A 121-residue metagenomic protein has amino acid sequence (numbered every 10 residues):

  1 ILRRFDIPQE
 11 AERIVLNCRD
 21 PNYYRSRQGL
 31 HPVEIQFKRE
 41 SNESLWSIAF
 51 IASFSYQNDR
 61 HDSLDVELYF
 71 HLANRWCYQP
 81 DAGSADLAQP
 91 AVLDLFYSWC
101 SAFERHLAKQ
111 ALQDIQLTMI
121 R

Functional and structural regions predicted by a protein language model:
I1, Q28, S53, L95 (+1 more regions): Proteins with a high burden of low-complexity, intrinsically disordered sequence enriched in S/T/G/P/A and R, requiring
I1-P21, L107, A111-L112, Q116-R121: N-terminal domain-onset segments
I7, L30-P32, L64-E67, D86 (+2 more regions): Generic preference for flexible, low-structure residues
I7-L45: Amphipathic, interaction-prone secondary-structure segments
R39-D94: An exposed acidic His-Trp-rich patch
N74-R121: Low-complexity intrinsically disordered segments
